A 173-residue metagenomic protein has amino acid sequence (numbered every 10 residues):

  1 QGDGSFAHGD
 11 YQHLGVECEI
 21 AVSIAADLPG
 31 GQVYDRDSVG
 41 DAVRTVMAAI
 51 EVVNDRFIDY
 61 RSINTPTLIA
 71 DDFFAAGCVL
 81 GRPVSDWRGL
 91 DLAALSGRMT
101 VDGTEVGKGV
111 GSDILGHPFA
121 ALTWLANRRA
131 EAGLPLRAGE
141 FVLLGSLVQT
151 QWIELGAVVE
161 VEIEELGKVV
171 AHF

Functional and structural regions predicted by a protein language model:
Q1-H117, E154, V158, L166-F173: Catalytic-core "active-site belt" of small-molecule-metabolizing enzymes, emphasizing His/Asp/Glu-rich regions
P118-I153: A conserved acidic, glycine/proline-rich C-terminal tail/linker
